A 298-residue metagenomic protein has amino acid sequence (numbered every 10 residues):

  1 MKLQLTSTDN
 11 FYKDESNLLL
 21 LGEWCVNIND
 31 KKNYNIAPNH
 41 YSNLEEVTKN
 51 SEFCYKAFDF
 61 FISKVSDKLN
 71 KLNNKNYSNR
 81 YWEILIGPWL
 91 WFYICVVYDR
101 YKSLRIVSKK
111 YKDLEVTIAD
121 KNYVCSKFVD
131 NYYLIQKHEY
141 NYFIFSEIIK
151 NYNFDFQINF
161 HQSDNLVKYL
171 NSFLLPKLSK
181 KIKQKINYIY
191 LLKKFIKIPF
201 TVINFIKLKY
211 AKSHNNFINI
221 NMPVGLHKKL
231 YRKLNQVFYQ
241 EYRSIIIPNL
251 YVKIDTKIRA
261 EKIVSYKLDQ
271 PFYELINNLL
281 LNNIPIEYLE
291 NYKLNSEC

Functional and structural regions predicted by a protein language model:
M1-C298: Catalytic-core helical/loop segments in enzymes performing group transfer/polymerization on anionic/lipid-linked
